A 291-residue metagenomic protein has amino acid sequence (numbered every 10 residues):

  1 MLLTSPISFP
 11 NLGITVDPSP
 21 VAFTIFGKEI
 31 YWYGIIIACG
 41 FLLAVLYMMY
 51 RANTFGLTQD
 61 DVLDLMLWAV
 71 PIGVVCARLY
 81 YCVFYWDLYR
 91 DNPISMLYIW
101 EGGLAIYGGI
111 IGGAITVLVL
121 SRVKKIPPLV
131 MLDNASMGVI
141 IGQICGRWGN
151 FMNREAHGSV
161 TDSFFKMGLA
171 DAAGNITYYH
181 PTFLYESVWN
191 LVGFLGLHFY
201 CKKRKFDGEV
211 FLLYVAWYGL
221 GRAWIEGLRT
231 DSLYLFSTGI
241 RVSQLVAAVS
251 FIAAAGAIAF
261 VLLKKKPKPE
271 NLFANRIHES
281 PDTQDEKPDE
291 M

Functional and structural regions predicted by a protein language model:
M1-M291: A feature for loop-to-transmembrane-helix boundaries and adjacent hydrophobic helices in multi-pass integral membrane
